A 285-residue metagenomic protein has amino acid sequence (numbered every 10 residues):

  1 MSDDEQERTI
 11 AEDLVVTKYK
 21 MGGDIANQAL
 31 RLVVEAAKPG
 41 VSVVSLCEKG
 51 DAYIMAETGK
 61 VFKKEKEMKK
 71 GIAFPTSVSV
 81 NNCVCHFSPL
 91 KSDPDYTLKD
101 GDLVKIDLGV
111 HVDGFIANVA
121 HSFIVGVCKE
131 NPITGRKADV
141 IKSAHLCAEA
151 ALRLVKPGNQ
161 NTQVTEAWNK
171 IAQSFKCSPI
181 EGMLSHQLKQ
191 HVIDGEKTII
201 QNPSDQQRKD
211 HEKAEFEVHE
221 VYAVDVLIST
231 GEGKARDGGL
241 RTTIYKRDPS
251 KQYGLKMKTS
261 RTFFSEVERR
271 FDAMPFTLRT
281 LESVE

Functional and structural regions predicted by a protein language model:
M1-E285: Active-site neighborhoods and metal-handling regions in enzymes and metal-associated proteins
